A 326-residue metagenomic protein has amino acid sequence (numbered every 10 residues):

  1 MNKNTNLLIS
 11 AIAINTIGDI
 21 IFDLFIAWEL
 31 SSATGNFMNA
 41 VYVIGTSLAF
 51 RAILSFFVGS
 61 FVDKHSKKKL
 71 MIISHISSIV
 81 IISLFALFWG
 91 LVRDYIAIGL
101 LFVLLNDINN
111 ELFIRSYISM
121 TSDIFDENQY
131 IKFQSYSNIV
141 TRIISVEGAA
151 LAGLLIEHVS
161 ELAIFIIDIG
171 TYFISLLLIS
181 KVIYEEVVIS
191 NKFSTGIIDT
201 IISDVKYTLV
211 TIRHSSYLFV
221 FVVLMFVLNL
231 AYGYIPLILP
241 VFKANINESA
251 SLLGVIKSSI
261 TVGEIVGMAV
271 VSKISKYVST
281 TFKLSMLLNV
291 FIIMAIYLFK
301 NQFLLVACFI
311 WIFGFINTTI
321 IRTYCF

Functional and structural regions predicted by a protein language model:
M1-T5, E185-V222: Juxtamembrane intracellular "pre-TM" segments in multi-pass secondary transporters
L7-D23, I44-V62, S66-S78, I98-I156 (+6 more regions): Substrate-agnostic recognition of the 12-TM MFS/MFS-like secondary transporter fold
F22-F25, T34-Y42, S135, N247-K257: Small-residue hotspots at the loop-to-helix junctions and early N-terminal turns of transmembrane alpha-helices
A27-A33, F85-G90, E147-I167, N245-I246: Transmembrane alpha-helix termini and helix-breaking/packing motifs in multi-pass membrane transporters
I76-R93, L288-N301: C-terminal ends and interior cores of transmembrane alpha-helices in multi-pass membrane transporters/permeases
D123, E161, F165-G196: Helix-loop junctions on the cytosolic side of multi-pass membrane transporters, especially the intracellular loop
E161-L162, L209-I265: A single, central transmembrane helix in multi-pass transporters
T280-I320: C-terminal transmembrane helical hairpin of 12-TM major facilitator-type secondary transporters
